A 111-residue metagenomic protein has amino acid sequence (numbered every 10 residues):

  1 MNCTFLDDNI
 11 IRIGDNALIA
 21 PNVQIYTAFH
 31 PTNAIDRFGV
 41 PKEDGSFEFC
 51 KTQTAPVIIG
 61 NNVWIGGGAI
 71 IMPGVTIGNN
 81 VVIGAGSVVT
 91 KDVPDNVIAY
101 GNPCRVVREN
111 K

Functional and structural regions predicted by a protein language model:
M1-V75, N102-P103, N110-K111: Flexible, glycine/small-residue-enriched loop-and-beta-strand segment within the central core of proteins
I70-C104: C-terminal/domain-terminus segments
